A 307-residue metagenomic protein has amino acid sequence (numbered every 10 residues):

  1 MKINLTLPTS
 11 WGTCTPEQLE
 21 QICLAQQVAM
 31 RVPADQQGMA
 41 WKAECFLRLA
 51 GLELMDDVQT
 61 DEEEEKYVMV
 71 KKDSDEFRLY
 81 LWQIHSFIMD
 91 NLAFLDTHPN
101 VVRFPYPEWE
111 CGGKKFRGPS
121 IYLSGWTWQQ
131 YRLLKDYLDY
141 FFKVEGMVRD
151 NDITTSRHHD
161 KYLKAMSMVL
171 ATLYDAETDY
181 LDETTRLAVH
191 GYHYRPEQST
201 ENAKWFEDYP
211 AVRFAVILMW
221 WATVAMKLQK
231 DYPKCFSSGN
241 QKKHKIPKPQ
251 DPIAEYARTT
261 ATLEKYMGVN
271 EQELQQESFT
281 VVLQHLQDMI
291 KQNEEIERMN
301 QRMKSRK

Functional and structural regions predicted by a protein language model:
M1-K307: An amphipathic, hydrophobic-aromatic interaction surface with interspersed Lys/Arg that forms lipid/phosphate-bearing
